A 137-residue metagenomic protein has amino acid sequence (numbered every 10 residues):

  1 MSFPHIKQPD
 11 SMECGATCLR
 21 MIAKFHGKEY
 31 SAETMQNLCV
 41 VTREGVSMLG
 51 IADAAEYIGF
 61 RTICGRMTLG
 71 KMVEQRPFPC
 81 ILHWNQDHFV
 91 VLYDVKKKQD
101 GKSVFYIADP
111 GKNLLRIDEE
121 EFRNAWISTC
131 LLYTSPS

Functional and structural regions predicted by a protein language model:
M1-N124, C130: Conserved active-site-adjacent core of cysteine acyl-enzyme catalytic domains
Y133-S137: Conserved small/polar residues in nucleotide/adenosyl-binding loops
